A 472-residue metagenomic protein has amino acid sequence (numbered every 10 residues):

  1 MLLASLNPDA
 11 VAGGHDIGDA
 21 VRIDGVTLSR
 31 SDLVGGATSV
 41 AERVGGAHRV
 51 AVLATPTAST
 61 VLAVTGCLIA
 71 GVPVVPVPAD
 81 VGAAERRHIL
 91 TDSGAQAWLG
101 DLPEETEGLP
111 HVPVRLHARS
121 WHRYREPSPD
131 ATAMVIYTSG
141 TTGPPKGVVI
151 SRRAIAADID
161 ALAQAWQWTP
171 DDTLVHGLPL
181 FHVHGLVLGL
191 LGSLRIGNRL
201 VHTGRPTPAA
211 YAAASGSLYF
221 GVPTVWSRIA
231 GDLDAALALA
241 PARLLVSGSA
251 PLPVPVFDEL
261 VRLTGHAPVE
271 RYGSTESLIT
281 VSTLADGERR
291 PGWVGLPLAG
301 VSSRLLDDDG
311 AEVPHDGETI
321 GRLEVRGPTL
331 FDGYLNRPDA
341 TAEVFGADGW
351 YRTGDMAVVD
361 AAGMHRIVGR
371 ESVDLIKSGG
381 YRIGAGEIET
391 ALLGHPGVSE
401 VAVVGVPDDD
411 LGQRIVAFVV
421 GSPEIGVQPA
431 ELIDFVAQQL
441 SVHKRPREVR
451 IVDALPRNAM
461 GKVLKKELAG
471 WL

Functional and structural regions predicted by a protein language model:
A4, A12-I17, R119-Y137, P144 (+1 more regions): Conserved pre-ATP/AMP-binding loop-to-beta segment of ANL
V26, A41-V81, R382: Conserved AMP-binding/adenylate-forming
V26-S31, A133-D160: Conserved AMP-binding A3 loop
V52, G327, D332-G333, M356-K444 (+3 more regions): AMP-binding/adenylate-forming catalytic core of the ANL superfamily
A156-T173, F181-L218, D232-L233: Conserved AMP-binding/adenylation subdomain of ANL enzymes
S217-G221, A230-R290, S302: Gly/Ser/Thr-rich phosphate-binding loop
R304-E324, E343, A361-A362, I425-P429 (+1 more regions): Conserved beta-loop-beta connector loops within the AMP-binding
H315-F331, W350, M356-A357: AMP-binding/adenylate-forming core of the ANL superfamily
